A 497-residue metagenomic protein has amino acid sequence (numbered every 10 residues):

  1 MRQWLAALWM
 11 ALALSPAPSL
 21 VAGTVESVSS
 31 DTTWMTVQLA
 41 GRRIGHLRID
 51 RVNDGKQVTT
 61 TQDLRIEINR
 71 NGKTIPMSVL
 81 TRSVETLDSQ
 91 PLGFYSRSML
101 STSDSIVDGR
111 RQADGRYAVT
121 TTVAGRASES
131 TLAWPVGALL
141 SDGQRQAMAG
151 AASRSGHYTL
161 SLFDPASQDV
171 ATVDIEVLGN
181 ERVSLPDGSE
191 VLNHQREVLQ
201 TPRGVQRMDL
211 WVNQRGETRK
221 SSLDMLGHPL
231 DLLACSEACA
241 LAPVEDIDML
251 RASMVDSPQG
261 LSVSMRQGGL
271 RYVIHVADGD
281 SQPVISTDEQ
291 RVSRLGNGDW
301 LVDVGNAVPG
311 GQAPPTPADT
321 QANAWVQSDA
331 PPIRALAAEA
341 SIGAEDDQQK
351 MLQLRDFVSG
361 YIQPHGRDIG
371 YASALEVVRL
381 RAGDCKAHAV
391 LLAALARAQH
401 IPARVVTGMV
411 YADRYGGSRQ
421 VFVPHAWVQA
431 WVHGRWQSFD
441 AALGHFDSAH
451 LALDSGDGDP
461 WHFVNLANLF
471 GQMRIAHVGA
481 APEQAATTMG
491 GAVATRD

Functional and structural regions predicted by a protein language model:
M1-Q3: Positively charged n-region of N-terminal signal peptides that target proteins for export
A6-A17: Bacterial N-terminal signal peptides
L20-G115, T121-G125, G150-G310, F463-A467 (+1 more regions): Acidic, serine/threonine-rich low-complexity disordered tracts
T121-L139, L354: Acidic/charged, solvent-exposed loop-and-adjacent secondary-structure segments enriched in E/D, K/R, S/T, and G/P
S141-Q146, V308-G383, L391, D459-W461 (+1 more regions): Secondary-structure boundary elements
G156-Y158, F163-S167, G360, P364-Y415: Flexible, glycine-rich surface segments
S189-L199, G204-W211, R215, H388-R474: Hydrophobic/aromatic-rich core segments of domains that either
